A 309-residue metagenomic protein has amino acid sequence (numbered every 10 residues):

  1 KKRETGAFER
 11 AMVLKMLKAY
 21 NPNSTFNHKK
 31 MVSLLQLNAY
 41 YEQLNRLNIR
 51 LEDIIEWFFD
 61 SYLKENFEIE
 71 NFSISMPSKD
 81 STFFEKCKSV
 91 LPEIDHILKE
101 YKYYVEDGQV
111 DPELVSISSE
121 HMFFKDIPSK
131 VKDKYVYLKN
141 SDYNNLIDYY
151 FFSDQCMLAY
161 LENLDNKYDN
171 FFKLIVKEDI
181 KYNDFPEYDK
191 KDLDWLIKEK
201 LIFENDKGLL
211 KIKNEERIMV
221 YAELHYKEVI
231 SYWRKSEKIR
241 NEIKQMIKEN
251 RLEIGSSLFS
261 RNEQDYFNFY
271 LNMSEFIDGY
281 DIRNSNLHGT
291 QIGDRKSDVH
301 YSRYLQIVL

Functional and structural regions predicted by a protein language model:
K2-S75, V105, D265-L309: Charge-enriched, short contiguous segments at helix-coil
H28-K181: Short, amphipathic alpha-helical interface elements at domain boundaries that mediate macromolecular binding
V115, S119-F123, I127-L309: Amphipathic, oligomerization/interface secondary-structure segments
